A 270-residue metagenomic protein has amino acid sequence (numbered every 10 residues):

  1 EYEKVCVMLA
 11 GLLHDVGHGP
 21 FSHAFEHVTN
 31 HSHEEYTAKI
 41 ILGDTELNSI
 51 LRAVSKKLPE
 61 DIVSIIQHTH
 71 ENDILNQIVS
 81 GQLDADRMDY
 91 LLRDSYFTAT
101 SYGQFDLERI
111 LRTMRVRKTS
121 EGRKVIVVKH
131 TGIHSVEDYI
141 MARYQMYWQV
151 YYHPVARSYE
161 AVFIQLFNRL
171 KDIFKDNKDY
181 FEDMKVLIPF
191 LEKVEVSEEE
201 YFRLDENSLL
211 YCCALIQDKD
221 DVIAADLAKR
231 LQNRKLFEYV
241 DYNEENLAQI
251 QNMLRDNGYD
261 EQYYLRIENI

Functional and structural regions predicted by a protein language model:
E1-M8, P20-A24, N30-I270: Histidine-centered, transition-metal-coordinating active-site segments
L13, G17-H18: Short active-site segment of divalent metal-dependent hydrolases/proteases that encodes the spacing between
